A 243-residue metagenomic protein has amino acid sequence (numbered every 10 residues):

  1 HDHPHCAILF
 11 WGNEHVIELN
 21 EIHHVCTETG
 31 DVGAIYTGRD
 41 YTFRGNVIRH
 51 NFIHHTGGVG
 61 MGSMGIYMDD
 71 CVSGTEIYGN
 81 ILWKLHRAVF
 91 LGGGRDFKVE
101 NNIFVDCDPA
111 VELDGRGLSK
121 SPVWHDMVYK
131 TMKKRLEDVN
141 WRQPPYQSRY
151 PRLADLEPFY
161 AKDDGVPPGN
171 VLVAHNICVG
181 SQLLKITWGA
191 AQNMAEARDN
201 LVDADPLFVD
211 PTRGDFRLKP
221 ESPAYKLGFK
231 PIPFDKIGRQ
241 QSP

Functional and structural regions predicted by a protein language model:
H1-D215: Glycine- and acidic/polar-rich repeat regions and solenoidal domains
G165, L201-P243: C-terminal accessory segments
